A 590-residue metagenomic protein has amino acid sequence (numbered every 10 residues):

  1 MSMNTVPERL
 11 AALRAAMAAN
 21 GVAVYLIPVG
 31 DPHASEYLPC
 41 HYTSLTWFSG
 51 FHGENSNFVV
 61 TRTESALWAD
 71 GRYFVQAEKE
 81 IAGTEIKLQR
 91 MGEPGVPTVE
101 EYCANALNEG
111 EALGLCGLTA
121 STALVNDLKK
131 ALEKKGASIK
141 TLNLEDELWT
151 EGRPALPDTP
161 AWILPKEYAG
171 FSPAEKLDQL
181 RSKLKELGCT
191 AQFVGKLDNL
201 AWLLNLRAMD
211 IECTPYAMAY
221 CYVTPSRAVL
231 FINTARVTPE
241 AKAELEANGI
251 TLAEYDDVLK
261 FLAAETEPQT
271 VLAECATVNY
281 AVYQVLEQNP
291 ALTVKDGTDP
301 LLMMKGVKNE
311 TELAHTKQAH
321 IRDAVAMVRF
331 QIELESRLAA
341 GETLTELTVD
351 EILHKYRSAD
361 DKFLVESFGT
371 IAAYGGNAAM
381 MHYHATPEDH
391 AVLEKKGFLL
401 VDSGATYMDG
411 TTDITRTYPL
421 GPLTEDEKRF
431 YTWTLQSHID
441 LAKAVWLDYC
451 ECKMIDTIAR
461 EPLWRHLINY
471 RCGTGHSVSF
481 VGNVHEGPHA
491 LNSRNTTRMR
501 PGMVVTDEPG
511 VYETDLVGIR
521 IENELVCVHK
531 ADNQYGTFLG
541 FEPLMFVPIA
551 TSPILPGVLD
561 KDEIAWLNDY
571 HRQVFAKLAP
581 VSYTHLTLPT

Functional and structural regions predicted by a protein language model:
M1-S582, L586: Active-site neighborhoods and metal-handling regions in enzymes and metal-associated proteins
